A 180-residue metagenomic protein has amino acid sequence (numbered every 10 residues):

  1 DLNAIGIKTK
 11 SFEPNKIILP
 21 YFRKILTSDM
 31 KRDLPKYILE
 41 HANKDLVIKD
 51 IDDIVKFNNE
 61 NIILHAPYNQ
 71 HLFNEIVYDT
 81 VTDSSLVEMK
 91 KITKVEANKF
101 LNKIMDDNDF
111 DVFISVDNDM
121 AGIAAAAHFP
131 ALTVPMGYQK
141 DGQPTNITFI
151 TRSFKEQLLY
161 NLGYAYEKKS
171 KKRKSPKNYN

Functional and structural regions predicted by a protein language model:
D1-N43: Gly/Ser-rich, acidic/histidine-flanked active-site/gating loops
L2-I5, Y37-K44, F57, I104-N108 (+1 more regions): Structured segments of extracytoplasmic/periplasmic soluble domains in secreted or envelope-associated proteins
N3-F12, D45-D52, R173-K177: Flexible, glycine/charged-enriched surface loops at secondary-structure junctions
E13, L72-N180: Glycine-rich, small-residue loops and helix-cap segments that act as flexible hinges at active-site edges
T27-E96, P135, Q143-P144: Short helix-loop capping/hinge segments that flank enzyme active sites or metal/cofactor-binding pockets
